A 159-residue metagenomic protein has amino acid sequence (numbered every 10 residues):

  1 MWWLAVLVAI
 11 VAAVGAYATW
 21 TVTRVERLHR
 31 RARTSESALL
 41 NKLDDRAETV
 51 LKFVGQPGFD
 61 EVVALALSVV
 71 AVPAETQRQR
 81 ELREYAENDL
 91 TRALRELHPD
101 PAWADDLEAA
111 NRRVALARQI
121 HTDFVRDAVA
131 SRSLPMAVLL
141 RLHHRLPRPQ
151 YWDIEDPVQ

Functional and structural regions predicted by a protein language model:
M1-Q159: A helix-centric hydrophobic-segment signal that preferentially recognizes long, alpha-helical stretches used
